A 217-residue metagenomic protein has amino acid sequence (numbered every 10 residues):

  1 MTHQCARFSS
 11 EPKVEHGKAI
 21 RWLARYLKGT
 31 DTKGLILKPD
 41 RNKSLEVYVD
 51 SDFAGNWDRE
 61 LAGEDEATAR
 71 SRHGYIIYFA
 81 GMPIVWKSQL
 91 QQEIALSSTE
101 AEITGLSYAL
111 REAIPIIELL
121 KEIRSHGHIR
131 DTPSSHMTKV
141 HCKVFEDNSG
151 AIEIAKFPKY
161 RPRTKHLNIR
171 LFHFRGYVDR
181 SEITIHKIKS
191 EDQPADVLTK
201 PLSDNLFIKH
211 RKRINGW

Functional and structural regions predicted by a protein language model:
M1-W217: Divalent metal-binding acidic/histidine catalytic loops
